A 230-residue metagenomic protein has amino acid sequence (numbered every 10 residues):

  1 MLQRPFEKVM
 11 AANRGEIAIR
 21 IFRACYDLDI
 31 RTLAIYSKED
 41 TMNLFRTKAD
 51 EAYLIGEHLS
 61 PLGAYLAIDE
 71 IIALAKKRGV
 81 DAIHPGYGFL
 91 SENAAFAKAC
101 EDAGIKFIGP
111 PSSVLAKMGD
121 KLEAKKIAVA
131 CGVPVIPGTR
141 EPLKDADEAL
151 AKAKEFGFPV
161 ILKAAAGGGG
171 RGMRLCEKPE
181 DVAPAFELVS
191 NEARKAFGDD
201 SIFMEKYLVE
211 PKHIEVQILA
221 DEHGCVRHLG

Functional and structural regions predicted by a protein language model:
M1-G230: N-terminal beta-alpha lobe that positions the nucleotide/phosphoryl donor in ATP/NTP-coupled carboxylate activation
